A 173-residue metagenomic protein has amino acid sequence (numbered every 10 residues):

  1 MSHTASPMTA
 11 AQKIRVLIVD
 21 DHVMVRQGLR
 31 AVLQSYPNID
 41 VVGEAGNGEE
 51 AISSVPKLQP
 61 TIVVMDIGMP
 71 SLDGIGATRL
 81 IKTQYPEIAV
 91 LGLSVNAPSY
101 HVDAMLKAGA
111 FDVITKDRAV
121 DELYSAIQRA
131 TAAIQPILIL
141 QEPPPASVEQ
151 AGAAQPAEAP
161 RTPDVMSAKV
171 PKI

Functional and structural regions predicted by a protein language model:
D20, D66, S94: Active-site residues of response regulator receiver
V25, P70, S94, P98: The feature encodes the CheY-like receiver
N47-E50, L72-G76: Acidic catalytic/metal-coordinating carboxylates
S53, I75-P86: Short amphipathic alpha-helix used as the core "switch/output" element in two-component signaling
L58-V64: Active-site beta3 strand of CheY-like receiver
Y100, R118-T131, I139-E142: C-terminal output helix
S125, A132-Q135, P144-I173: C-terminal output/effector regions of signal-responsive regulators
